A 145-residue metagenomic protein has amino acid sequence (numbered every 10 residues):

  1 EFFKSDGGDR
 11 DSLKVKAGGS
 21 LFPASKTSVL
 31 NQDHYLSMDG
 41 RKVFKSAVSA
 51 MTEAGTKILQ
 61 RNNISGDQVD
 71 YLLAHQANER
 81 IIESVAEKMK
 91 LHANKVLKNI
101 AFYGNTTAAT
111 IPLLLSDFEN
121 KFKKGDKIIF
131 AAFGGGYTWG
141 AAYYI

Functional and structural regions predicted by a protein language model:
E1-K45, S49, E53, F133: Condensing-enzyme catalytic core mediating Claisen C-C bond formation in acyl metabolism
G7, L30-Q32, S37-M38, I58 (+3 more regions): A generic, residue-level signal for flexible/boundary positions that often mark functional hotspots
L13, L21, L30, L36 (+5 more regions): Generic detector of leucine side chains in alpha-helical contexts
P23-T27, D39, N62, L97-N99 (+1 more regions): Glycine-rich loops and low-complexity Gly/Arg-rich segments that provide flexible linkers or classic glycine-based
V48, T52, D70-I145: Claisen-condensing/thiolase-fold acyl-transfer catalytic domains that form or cleave C-C bonds in fatty acid
A54-N62: Stable alpha-helical structural segments in soluble proteins, enriched in small hydrophobic residues
N63-Q68: Short, surface-exposed connector motifs at secondary-structure boundaries
